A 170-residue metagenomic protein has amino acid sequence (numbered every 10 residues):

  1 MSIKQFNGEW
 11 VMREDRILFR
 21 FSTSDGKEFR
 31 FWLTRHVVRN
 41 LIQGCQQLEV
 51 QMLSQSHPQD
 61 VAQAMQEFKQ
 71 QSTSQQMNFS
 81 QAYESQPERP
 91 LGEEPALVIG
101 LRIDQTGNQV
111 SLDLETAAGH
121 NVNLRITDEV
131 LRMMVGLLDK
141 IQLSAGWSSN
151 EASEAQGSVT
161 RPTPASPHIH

Functional and structural regions predicted by a protein language model:
M1-Q51: The feature marks the first
M1-V11, K69-L114, A165-P167: Intrinsic, low-complexity N-terminal interaction/targeting segments
R13, S24, H36, T106 (+2 more regions): Generic structural motif
F19-S24, Q109-E115: Short, hydrophobic/proline-enriched secondary-structure or compact coil segments at domain edges
I42, S111-I169: Mixed-charge, glycine-accented linear interaction segment located at domain edges/termini
V50-H57, W147: Short, solvent-exposed secondary-structure capping/transition elements
S56-K69: Short, charge-patterned binding micro-sites
